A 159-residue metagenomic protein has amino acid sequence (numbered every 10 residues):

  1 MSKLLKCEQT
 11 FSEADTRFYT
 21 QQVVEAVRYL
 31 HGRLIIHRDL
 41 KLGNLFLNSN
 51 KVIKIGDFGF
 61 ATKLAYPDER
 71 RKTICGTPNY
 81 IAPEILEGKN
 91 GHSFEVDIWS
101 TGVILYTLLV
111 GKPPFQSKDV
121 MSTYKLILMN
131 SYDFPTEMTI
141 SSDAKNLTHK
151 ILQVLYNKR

Functional and structural regions predicted by a protein language model:
M1-F11: AlphaC helix of the protein kinase catalytic domain
Y19-T20: Activation segment signature within eukaryotic-like protein kinase domains
E25-I35: Protein kinase catalytic-loop region centered on the HRD/HxD motif
F60-T62: Activation segment
I85-E95: Conserved end of the kinase activation segment
V110-P113: Structural helix C-cap motif within protein kinase domains
L152-R159: A conserved short helix/loop substructure at the end of the activation segment of eukaryotic-like protein kinase domains
